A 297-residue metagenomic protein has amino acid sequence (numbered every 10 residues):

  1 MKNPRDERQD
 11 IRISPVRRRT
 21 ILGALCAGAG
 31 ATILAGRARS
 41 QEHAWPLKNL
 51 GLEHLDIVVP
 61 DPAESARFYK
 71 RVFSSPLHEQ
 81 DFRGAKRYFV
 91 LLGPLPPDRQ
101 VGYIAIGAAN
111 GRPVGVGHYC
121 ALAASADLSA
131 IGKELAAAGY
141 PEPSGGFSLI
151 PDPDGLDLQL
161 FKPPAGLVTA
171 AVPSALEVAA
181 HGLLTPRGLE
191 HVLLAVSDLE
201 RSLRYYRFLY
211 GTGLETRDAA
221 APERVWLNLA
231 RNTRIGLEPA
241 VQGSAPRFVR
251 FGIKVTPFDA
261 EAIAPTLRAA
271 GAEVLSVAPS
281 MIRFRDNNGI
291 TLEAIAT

Functional and structural regions predicted by a protein language model:
M1-V16: N-terminal secretory signal peptides
I11-S14, P46-L50, D56-V101, G145 (+2 more regions): Core segments of cupin and vicinal oxygen chelate
R12, L34, R39-A63, V116-Y119 (+3 more regions): N-terminal beta-strand motif that seeds the catalytic metal site of vicinal oxygen chelate
V16-L34: N-terminal export leaders
E42, P76-G115, S125, D157-A165 (+4 more regions): Conserved short beta-strand elements that form part of the metal-binding/catalytic scaffold of enzyme active sites
P60-E64, V114-G115, Y119-D157, V196-E200 (+3 more regions): Vicinal oxygen chelate
